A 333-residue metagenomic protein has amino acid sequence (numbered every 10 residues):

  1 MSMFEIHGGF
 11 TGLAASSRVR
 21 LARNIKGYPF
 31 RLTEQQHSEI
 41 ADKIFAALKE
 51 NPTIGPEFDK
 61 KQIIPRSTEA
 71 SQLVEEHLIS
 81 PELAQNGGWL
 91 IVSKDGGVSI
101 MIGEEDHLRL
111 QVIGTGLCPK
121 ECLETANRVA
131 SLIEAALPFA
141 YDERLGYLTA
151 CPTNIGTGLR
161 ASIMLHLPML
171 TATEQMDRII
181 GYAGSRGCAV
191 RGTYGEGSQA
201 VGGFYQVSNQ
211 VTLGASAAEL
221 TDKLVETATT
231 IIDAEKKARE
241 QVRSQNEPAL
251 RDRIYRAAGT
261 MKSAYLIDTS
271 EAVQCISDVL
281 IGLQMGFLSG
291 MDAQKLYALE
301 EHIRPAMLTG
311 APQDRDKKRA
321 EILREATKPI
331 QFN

Functional and structural regions predicted by a protein language model:
M1-R144, L159, T171-T173, D177-N333: Long, Pro/Ser/Thr-rich low-complexity/intrinsically disordered regulatory tracts in eukaryotic proteins
G146-L165: Conserved phosphate/anionic-ligand binding catalytic regions in large, soluble enzymes, centered on
